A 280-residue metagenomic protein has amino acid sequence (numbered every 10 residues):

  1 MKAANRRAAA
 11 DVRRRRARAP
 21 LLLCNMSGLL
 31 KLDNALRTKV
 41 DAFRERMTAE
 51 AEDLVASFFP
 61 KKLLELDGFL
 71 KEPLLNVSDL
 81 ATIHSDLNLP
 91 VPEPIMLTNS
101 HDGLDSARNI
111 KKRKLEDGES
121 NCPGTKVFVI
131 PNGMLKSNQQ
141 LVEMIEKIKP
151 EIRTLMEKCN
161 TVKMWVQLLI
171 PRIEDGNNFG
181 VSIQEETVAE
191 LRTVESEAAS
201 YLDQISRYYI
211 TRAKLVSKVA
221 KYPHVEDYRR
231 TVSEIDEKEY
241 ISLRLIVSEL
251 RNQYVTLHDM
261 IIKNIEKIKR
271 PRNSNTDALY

Functional and structural regions predicted by a protein language model:
M1-L22: Intrinsically disordered, low-complexity basic segments at termini and long loops, enriched in Pro/Gly and/or Arg/Ser
K2, P20-L141: N-terminal leader/presequence regions that precede the main folded/catalytic core
K39-L66, L155, A198, I205 (+3 more regions): Charged, low-complexity, helix-prone segments enriched in Lys/Glu/Asp/Gln
P73, N138, V142-L215, V219: Extended, amphipathic alpha-helical segments that serve as helical scaffolds
D86, E93, E186-E190, Y280: Alpha-helical transmembrane segments and their immediate juxtamembrane boundary regions in integral membrane proteins
F128-E143, P171-Q184, E226-S242, A278: Short, charged/polar, low-complexity loop and linker segments that flank or interrupt alpha-helical bundles
V219-Y280: Alpha-helical oligomerization segments
